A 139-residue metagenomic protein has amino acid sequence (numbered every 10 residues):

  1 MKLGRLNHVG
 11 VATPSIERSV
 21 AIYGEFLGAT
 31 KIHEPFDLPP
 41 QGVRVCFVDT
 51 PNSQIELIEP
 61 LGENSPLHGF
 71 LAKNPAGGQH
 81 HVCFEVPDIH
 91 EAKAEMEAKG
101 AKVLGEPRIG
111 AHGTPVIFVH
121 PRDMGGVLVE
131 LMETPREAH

Functional and structural regions predicted by a protein language model:
M1, V11-Q54, A92-A94, A98-T114 (+2 more regions): Core segments of cupin and vicinal oxygen chelate
R5-V9, G78-H80: Short amphipathic alpha-helical segments
G10-A12, D49, C83-E85, M132: Short hydrophobic/aromatic beta-strand micro-patches that form the beta-sheet surface supporting nucleotide- or nucleic
Q54-G78: Helix-adjacent hinge/juxtasegments
I55-E56, D123-L128: Short, charged/polar, Gly/Pro-enriched secondary-structure boundary elements
N64-S65, G110, T134: Serine-centered coil/turn micro-motif
A72-A98: Short, solvent-exposed interaction modules
